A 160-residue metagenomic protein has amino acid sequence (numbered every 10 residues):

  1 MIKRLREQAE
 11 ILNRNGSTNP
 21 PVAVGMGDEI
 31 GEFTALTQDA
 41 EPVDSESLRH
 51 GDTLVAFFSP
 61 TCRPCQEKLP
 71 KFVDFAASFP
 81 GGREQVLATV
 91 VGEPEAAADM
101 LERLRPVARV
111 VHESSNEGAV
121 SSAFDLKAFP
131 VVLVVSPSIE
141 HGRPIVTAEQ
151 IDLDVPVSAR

Functional and structural regions predicted by a protein language model:
M1-E29: N-terminal targeting signals for export/organelle localization
A23-D52: Acidic, Ser/Thr-rich low-complexity segments on the non-lumenal side of membrane proteins
A40, C62, S138-I139: PAS/PAS-like sensory domain loop/N-cap motif
S45-F72, Q85, T89: Short active-site neighborhood of thiol/selenol oxidoreductases, capturing the structured segment around
E67-L104, N116-G118: Structural microenvironment flanking redox-active thiols in thiol-disulfide oxidoreductases
R105-H112: Active-site regions of enzymes building and remodeling cell-envelope glycoconjugates
S115-R160: Thiol/disulfide oxidoreductase modules built on the thioredoxin-like
